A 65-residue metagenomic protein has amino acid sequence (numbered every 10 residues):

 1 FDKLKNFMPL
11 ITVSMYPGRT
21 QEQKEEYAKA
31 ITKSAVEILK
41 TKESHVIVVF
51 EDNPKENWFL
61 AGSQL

Functional and structural regions predicted by a protein language model:
K3-L65: A domain-level signal for the structural core that forms small-molecule/cofactor-binding pockets and catalytic centers
